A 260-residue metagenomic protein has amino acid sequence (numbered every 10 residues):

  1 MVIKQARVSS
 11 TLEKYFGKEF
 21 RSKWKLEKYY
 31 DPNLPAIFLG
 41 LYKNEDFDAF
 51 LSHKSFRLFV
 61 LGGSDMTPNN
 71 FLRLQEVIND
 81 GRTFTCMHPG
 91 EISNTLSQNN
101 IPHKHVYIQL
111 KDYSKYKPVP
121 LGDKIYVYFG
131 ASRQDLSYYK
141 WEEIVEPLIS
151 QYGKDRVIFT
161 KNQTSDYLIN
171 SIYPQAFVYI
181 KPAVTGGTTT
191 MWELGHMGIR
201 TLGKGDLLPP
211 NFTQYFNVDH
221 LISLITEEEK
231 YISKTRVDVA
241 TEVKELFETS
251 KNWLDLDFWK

Functional and structural regions predicted by a protein language model:
M1-H53, T95-Q98, Y152-R156, M191 (+2 more regions): N-terminal pre-catalytic "stem/leader" segment of glycosyltransferase-like enzymes
D65-T85, S171-P174: Membrane-proximal helix-turn-helix segments that form the acceptor-binding/catalytic region of lipid-linked
R82-H103: A short, active-site helix/loop in glycosyltransferases that binds the activated sugar's phosphate group
K111-I169: Conserved catalytic-core segment of nucleotide-activated headgroup transferases in glycan assembly
T164-A176, W192, H196: Short acidic alpha-helix that forms the nucleotide-activated donor recognition element in Leloir-type transferases
S171-G186, I199: Acidic donor-binding loop of glycosyltransferase active sites
I180-P182, T190, G203-G205: A short structural motif in glycosyltransferase catalytic domains
Y215-K260: A charged, aromatic-enriched C-terminal amphipathic alpha-helix characteristic of glycosyltransferases across folds
